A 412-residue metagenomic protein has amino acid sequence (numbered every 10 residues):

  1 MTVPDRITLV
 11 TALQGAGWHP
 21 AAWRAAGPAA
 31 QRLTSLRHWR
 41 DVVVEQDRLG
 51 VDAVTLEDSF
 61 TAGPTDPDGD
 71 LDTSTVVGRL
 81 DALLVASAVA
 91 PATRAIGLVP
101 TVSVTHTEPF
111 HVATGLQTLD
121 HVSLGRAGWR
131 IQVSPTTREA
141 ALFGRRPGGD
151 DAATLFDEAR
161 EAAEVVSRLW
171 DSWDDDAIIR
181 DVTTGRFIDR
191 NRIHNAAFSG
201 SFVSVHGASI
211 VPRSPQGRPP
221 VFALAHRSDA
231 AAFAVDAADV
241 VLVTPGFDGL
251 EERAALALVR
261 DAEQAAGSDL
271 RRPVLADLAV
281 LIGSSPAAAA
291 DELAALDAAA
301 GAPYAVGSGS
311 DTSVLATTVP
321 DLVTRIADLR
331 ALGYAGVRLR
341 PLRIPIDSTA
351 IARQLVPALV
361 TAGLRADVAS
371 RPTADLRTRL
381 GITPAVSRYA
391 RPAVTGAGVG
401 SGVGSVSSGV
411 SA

Functional and structural regions predicted by a protein language model:
M1-A92, Q216-P219, P392, V399-A412: N-terminal beta1-alpha1-beta2 module of alpha/beta enzyme domains
T2-P4, V44-R48, A86-R94, D120-R126 (+3 more regions): Acidic (Asp/Glu)-rich catalytic clusters
I7, A12, G17-R32, H106-R192 (+3 more regions): Flexible, glycine-rich active-site loops centered on histidine and acidic residues that chelate a metal or position
I7-T11, V54-L56, I96-V102, G125-V133 (+4 more regions): Hydrophobic faces of well-ordered beta-strands that scaffold small-molecule active sites in alpha/beta enzyme cores
H19-R37, T101-F110, V133, R146-G149 (+3 more regions): Active-site mouth loops of central-metabolism enzymes
A53-R79, P245-R253, L339-R353: Glycine-rich, proline-tolerant flexible connector loops at the mouths of alpha/beta enzymes
A141-P147, D151, A162-R168, E252-A262 (+1 more regions): C-terminal helical cap(s) of enzyme catalytic domains, especially alpha/beta-barrels
F202, S209-A265: Long hydrophobic segments that form regular secondary structure
